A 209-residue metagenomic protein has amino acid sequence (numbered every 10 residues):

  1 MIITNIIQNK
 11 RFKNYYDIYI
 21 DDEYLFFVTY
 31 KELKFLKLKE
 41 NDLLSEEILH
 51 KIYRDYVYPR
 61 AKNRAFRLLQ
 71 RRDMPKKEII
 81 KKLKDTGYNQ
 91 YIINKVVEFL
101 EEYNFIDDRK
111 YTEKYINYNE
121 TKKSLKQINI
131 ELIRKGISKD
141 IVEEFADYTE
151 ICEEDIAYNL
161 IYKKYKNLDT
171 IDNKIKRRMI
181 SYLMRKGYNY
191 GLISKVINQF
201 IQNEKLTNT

Functional and structural regions predicted by a protein language model:
M1-T209: An alpha-helical, amphipathic repeat domain used for nucleic-acid recognition, typified by the mTERF helical solenoid
